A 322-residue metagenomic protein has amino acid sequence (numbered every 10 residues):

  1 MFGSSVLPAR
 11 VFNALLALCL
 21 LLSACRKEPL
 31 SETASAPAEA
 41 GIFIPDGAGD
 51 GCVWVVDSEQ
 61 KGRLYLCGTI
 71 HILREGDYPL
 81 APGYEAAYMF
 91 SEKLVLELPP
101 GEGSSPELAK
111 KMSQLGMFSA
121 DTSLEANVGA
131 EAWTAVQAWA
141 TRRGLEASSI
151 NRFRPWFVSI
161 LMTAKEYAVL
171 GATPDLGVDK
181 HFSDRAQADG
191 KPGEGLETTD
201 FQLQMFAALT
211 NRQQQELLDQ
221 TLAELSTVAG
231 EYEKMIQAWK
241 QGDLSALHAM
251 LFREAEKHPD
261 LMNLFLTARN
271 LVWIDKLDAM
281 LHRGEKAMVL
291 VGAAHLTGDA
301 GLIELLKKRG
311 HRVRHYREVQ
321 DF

Functional and structural regions predicted by a protein language model:
F2-A14: Bacterial N-terminal signal peptides that target proteins for export
R10, R26-K27: Polybasic, lysine/arginine-rich low-complexity segments
L22-A24: C-terminal motif of bacterial Sec signal peptides marking the signal peptidase cleavage site
P29-P45, C52-F265: Structured, acidic catalytic/metal-binding patches in enzyme active sites
D50-V56, M89-E92, R269-H282: Short, contiguous, well-ordered secondary-structure segments
D260-F322: A cross-kingdom marker for long, charged
